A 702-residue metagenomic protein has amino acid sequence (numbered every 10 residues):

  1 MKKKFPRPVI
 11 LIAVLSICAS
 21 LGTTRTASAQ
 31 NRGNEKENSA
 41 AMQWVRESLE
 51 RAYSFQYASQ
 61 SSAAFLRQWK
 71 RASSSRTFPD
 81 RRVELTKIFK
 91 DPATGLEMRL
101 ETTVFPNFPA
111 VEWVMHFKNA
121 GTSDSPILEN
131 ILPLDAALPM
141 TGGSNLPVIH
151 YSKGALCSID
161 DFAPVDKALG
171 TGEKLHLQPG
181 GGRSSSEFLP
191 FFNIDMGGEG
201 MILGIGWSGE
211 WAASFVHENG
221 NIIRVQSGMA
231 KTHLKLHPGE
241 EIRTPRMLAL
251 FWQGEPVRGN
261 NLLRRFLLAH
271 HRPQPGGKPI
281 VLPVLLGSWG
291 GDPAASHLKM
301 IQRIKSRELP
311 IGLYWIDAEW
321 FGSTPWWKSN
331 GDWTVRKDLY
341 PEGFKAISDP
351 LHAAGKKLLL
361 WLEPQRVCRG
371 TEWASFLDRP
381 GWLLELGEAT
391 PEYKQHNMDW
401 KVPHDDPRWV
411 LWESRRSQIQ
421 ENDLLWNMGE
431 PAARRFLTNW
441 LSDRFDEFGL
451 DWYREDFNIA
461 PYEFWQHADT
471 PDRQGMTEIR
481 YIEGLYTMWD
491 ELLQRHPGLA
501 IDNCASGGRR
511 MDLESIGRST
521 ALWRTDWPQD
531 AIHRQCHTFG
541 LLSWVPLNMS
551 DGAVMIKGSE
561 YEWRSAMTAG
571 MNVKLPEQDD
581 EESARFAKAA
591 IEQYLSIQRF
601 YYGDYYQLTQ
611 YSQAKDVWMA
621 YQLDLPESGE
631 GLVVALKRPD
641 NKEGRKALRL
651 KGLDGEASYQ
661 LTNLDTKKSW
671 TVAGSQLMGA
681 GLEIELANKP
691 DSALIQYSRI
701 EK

Functional and structural regions predicted by a protein language model:
I10-S20: Bacterial N-terminal signal peptides
T24-A29, R510: Boundary at the C-terminal end of the N-terminal hydrophobic targeting segment
Q30-V216, G220-N221, A230-T232, S658-T671: Polysaccharide-binding surfaces and accessory modules of carbohydrate-active proteins
S48-L49, F65, D446, I459 (+2 more regions): Active-site-proximal substrate-binding groove within the catalytic cores of carbohydrate-active enzymes
L234-Q253, P690-S698: Short Pro-Gly-centered flexible turn/kink motifs
P279-N439, W452, F464: Aromatic-lined carbohydrate-binding/catalytic grooves of carbohydrate-active enzymes
R336, Y340-G343, I347, E385-E560 (+1 more regions): Active-site neighborhood of glycoside hydrolase catalytic domains
V672-K702: C-terminal beta-strand-rich structural cap/linker in extracellular carbohydrate-active enzymes
